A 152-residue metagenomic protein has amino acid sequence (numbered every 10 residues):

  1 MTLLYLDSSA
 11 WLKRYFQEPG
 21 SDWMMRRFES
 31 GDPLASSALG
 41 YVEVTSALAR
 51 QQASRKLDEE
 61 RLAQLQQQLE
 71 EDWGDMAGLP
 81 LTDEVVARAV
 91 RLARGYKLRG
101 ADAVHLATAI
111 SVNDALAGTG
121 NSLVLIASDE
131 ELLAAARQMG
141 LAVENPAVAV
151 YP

Functional and structural regions predicted by a protein language model:
M1-G40, Q51-Q64, L141, A147-P152: Short, well-structured N-terminal submotif of metal-dependent ribonuclease cores
L3, V112-P152: Acidic, PIN/NYN-like endoribonuclease modules and their adjacent C-terminal/linker elements
S36-V42, A101-V104: Aromatic- and histidine-enriched alpha-helix N-cap/loop-to-helix transition segments that scaffold the rims
T45, A49, E70, V90-A93 (+1 more regions): Amphipathic alpha-helical segments within well-ordered protein domains
R50-E84: Helix-adjacent hinge/juxtasegments
D75-E131: Active-site neighborhoods of divalent-metal-dependent phosphate/nucleic-acid chemistry enzymes
